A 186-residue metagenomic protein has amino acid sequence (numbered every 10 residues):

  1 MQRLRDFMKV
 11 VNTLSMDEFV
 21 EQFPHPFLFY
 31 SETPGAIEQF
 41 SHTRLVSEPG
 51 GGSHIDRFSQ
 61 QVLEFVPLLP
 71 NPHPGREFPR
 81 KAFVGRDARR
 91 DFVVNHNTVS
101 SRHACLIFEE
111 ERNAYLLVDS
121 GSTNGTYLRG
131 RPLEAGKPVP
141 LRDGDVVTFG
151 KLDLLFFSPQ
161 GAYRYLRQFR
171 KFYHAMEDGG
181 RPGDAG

Functional and structural regions predicted by a protein language model:
M1-V94, G161-G186: Intrinsically disordered, low-complexity acidic Ser/Thr-rich regulatory segments
Y30-E32, F108, G130, S158: Residue-level signal for short segments within beta-strands and strand-turn junctions of well-structured beta-sheet
V66, N71-K151: Forkhead-associated
A135-G144, F157-P159, E177-G183: Short, Lys/Arg-enriched charge-dense amphipathic segments
K151-F156, G161: Short, charged beta-turn/beta-strand-edge "cap" motif at the junction between a beta-strand and an adjacent loop
